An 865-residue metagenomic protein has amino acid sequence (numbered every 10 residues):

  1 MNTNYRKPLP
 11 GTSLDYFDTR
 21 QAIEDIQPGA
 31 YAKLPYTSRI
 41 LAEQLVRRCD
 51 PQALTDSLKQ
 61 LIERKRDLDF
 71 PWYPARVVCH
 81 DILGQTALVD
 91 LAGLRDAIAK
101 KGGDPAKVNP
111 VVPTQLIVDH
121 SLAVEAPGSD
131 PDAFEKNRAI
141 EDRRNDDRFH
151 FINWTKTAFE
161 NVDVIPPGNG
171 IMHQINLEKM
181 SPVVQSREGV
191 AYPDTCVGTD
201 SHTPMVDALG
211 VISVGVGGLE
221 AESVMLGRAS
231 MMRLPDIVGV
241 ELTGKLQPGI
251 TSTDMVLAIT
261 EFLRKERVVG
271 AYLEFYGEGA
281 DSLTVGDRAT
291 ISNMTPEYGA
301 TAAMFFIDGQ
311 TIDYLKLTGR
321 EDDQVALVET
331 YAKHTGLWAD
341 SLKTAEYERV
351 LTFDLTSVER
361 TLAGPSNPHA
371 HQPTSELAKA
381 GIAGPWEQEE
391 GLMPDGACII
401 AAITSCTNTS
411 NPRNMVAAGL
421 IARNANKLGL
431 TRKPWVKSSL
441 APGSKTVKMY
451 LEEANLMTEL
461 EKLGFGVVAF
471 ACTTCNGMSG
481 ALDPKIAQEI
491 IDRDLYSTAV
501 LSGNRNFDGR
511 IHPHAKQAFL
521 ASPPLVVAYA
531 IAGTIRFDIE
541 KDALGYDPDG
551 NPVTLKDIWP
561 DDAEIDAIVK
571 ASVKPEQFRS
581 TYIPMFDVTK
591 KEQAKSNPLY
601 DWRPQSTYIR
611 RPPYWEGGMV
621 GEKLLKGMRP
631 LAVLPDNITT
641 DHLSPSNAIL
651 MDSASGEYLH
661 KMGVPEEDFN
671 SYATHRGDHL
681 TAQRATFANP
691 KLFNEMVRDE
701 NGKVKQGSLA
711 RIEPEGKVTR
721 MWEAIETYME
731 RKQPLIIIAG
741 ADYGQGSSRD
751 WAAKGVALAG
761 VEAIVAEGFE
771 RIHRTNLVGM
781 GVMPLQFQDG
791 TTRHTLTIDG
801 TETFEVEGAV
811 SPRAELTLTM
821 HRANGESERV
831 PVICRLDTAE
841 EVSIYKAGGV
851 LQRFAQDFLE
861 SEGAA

Functional and structural regions predicted by a protein language model:
M1-R76, A87, Q115, Y608 (+1 more regions): Acidic/polar, glycine-rich intrinsically disordered N-terminal extensions of enzymes
T37, R187-E329, L337-W338, N414-A417 (+4 more regions): Mobile "lid/hinge" segments at catalytic clefts and subdomain interfaces of large enzymes
D50-L242, T253-L257, R360-A363, L377-A471 (+8 more regions): Long, structured ligand/cofactor-binding scaffold of large enzymes
Y73, L91-D147, E274-F275, A280-P385 (+5 more regions): Terminal amphipathic helices with adjacent charged low-complexity linkers/tails
T243, Y276-L283, N504, W722-E770: Extracellular/luminal Protease-associated
D547-D562, I568, S572, H773-I844 (+1 more regions): Acidic, glycine-rich flexible loop/linker segments
N597-D668: Segments forming glycine/polar-rich beta-alpha architectures that bind adenosine-containing cofactors
